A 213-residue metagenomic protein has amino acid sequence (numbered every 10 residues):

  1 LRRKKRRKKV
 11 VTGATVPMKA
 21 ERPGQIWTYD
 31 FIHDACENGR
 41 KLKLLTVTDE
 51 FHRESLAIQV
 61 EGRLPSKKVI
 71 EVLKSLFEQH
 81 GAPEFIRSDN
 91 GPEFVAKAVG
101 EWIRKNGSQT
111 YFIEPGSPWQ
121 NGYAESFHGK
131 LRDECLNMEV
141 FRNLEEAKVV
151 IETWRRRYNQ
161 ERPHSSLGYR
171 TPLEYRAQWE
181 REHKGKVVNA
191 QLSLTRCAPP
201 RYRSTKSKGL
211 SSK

Functional and structural regions predicted by a protein language model:
L1-I26, P92, G100, S117 (+1 more regions): Basic, flexible linker segments flanking DNA-binding modules in nucleic acid-interacting mobile-element proteins
L1-T48, E54, K67-S75, Q79-E84 (+1 more regions): Mobile-element integrase/transposase regions, centering on the N-terminal DNA-binding/Zn-coordinating module
D30, D49, D89, N121 (+2 more regions): Acidic active-site catalytic centers that drive phospho-/nucleotidyl reactions and related ester hydrolyses
F51, S75, G100-E101, K105 (+1 more regions): Surface-exposed charge patches
H52, H80, R87, T110 (+3 more regions): Histidine-centered active-site/metal-ligand motif
S88-E101, T110-R132, N143-E152, P172-A177: RNase H-like two-metal-ion nuclease catalytic core shared by retroviral integrases and related mobile-element nucleases
N106-S108, K130-K213: C-terminal domain-tail junction helix/linker
